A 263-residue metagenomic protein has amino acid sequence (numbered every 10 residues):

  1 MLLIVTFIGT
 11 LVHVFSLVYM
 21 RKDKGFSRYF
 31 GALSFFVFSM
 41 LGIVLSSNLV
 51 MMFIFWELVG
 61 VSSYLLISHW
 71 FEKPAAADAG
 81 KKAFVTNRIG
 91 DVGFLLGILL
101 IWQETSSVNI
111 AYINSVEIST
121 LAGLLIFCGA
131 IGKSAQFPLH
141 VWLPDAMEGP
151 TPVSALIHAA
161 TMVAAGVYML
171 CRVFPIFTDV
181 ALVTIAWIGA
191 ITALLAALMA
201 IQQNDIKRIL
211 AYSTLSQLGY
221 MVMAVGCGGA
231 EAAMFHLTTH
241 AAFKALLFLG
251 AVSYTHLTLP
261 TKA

Functional and structural regions predicted by a protein language model:
M1-T6: Predominantly extracellular/luminal regions of secreted and cell-surface proteins, especially disulfide-bonded
F7-M52, V61-L257: Hydrophobic transmembrane alpha-helices and their helix-loop junctions in integral membrane proteins
E57: Short phosphate-coordinating micro-motif centered on Lys-Gly-acidic
T258-A263: A short, hydrophobic C-terminal helix/tail in secreted or cell-surface proteins
